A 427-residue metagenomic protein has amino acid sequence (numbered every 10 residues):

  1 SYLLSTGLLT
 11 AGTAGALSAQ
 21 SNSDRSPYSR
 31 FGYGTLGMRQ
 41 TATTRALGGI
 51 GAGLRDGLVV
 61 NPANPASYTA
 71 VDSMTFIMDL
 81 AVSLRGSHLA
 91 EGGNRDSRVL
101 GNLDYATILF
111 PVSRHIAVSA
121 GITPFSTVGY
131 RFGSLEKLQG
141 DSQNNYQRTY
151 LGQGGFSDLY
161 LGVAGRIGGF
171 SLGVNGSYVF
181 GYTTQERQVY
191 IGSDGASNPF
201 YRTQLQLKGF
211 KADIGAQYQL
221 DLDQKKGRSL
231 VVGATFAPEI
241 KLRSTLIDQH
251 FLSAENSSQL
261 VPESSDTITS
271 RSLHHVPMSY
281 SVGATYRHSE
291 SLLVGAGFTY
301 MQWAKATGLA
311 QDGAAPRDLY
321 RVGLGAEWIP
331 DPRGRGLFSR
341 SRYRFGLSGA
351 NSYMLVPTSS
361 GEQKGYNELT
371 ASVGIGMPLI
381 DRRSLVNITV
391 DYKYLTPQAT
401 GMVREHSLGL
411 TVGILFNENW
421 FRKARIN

Functional and structural regions predicted by a protein language model:
Y2-G12: Bacterial N-terminal signal peptides
G15-A19: Sec/Tat signal peptide C-region and signal peptidase I cleavage site
Q20-N427: Subset of outer-membrane beta-barrel
